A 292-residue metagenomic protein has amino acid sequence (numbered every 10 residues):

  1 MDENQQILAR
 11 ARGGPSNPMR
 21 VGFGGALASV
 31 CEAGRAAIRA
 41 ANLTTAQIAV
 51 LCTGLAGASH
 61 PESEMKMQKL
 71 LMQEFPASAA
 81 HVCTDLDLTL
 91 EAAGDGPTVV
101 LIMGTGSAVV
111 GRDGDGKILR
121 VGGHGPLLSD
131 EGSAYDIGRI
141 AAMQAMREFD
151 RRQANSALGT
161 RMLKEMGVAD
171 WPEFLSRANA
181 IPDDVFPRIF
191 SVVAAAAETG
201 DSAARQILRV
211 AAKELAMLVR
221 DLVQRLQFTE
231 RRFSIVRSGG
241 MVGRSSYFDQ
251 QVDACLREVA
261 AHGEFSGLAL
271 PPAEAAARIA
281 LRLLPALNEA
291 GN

Functional and structural regions predicted by a protein language model:
M1-Q47, L70, A92-T98, A142-N292: ATP-binding/phosphotransfer module of carbohydrate and carboxylate kinases, centering on a glycine-rich
C52-G57, M103-T105, F233-R244: Glycine-rich beta-strand-to-loop/alpha-helix junction loops that act as flexible
G54, H81-D85, S266-L268: Structural motif
A58-S156, G291: Phosphate-binding/catalytic loop of phosphoryl-transfer enzymes
